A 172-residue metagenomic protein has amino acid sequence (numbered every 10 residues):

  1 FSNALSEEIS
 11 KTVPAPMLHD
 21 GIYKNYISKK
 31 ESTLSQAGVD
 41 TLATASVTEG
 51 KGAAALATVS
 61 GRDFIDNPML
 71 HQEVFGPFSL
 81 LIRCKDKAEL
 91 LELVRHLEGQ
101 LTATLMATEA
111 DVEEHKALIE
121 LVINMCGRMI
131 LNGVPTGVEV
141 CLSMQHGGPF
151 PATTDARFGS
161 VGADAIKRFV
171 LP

Functional and structural regions predicted by a protein language model:
F1-L105: NAD(P)-dependent aldehyde/semialdehyde dehydrogenase
E49, K87, E92-P172: C-terminal core of ALDH-fold dehydrogenases
